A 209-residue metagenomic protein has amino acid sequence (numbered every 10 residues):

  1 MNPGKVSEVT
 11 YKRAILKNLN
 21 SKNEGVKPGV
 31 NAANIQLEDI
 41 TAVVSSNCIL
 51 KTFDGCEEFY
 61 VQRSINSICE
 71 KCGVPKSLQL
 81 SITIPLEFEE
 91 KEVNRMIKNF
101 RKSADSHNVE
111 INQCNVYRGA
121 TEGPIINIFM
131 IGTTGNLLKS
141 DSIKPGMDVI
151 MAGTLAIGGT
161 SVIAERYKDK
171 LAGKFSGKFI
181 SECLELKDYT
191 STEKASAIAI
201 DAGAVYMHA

Functional and structural regions predicted by a protein language model:
M1-A209: Helix-biased detector of long, well-ordered alpha-helical tracts
